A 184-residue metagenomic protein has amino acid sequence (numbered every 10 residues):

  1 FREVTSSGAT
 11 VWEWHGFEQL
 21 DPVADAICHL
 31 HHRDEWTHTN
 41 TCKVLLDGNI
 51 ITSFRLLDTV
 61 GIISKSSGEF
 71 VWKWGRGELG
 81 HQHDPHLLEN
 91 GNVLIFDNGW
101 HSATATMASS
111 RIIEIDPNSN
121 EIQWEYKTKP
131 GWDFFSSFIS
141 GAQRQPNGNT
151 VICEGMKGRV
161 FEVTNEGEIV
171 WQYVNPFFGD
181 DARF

Functional and structural regions predicted by a protein language model:
F1-F184: Histidine-/acidic-rich catalytic cores in large beta-rich domains
